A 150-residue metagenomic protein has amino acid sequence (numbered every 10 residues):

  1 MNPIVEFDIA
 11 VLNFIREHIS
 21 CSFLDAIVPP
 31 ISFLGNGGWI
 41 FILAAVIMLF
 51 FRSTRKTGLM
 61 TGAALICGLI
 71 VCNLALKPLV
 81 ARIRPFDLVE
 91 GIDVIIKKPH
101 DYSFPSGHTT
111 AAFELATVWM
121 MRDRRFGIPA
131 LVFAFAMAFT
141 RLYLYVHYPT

Functional and structural regions predicted by a protein language model:
M1-W39, N73-D101: N-terminal transmembrane-helix/juxtamembrane module of multi-pass inner/ER membrane proteins
F23, G38, S53-G58, R122-P129: Membrane-helix interface segments
P30, V46, G62, L131-F135: Residue-level signature of the transmembrane alpha-helical core of multi-pass small-molecule transporters
F41-R52, E114-T117, I128: Hydrophobic, aromatic-rich transmembrane alpha-helices and their immediate juxtamembrane boundary segments
A44-C72: Interfacial segments of alpha-helical transmembrane regions
S53, A81-F86, V146, T150: Transmembrane helix-loop junctions in multipass membrane proteins, especially transporters and channels
L65-L74, A134-M137, R141: Alpha-helical transmembrane segments of multi-pass membrane proteins
I92-T150: Membrane-embedded catalytic cores of phosphoryl/pyrophosphoryl-handling enzymes
